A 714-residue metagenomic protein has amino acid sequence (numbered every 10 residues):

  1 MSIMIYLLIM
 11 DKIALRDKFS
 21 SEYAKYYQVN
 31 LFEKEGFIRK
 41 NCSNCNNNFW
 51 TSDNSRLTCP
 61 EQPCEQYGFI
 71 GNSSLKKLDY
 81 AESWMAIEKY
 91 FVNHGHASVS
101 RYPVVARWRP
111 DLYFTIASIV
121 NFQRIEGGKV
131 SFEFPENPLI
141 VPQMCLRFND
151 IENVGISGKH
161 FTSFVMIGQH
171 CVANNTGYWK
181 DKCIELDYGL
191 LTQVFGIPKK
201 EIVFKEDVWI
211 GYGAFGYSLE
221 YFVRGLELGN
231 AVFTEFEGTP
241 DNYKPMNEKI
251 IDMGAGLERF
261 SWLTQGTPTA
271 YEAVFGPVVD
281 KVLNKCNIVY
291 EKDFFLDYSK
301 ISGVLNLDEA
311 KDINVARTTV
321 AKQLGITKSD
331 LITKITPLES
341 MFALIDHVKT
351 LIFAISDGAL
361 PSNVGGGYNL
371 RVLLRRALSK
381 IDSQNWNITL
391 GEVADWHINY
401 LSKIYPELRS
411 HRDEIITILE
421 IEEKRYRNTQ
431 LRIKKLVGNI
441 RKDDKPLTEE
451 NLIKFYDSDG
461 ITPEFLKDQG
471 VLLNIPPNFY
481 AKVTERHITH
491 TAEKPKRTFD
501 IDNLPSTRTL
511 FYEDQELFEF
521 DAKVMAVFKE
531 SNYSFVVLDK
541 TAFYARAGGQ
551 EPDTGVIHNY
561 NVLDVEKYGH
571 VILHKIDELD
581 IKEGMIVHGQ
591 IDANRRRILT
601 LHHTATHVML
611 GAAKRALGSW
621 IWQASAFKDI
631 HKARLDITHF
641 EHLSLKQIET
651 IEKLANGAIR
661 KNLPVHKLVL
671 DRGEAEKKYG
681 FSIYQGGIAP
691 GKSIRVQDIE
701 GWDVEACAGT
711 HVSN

Functional and structural regions predicted by a protein language model:
M1-I9: Short, Lys/Arg-enriched N-terminal segments with co-localized hydrophobic residues within the first ~10-30 amino acids
L15-V29, K34-R39, N46, T51 (+1 more regions): A glycine- and charged-residue-rich anion-binding loop/surface
W50-T58: Short linker/helix segments within small regulatory modules
